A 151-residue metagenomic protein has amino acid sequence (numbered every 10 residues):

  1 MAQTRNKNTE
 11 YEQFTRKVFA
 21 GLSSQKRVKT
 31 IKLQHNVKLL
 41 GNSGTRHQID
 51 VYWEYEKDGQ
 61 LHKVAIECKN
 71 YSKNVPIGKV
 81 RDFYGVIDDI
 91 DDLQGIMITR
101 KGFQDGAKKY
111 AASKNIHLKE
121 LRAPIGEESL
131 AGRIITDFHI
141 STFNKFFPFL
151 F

Functional and structural regions predicted by a protein language model:
M1-F151: Mixed-charge (Asp/Glu-Lys/Arg
